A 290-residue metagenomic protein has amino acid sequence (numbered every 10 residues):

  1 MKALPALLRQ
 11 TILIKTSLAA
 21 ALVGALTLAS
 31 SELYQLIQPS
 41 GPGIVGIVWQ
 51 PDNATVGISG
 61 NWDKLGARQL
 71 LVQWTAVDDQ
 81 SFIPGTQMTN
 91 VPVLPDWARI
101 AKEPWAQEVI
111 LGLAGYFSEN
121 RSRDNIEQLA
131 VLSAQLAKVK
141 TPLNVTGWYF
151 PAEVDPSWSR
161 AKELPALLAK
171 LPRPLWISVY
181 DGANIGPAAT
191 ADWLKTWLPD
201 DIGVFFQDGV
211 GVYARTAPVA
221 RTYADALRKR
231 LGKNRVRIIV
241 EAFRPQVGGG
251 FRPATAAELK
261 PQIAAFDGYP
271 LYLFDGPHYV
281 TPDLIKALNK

Functional and structural regions predicted by a protein language model:
P5-A21: N-terminal Sec-pathway targeting helices
L18, S31-E32: Compositionally biased regions
L22-L28: Hydrophobic core
E32-K290: Glycan-processing catalytic domains of CAZymes
